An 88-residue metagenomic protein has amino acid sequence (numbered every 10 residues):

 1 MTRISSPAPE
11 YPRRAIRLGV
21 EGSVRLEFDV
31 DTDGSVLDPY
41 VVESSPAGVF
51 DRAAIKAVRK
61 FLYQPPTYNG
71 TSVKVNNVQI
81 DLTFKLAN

Functional and structural regions predicted by a protein language model:
M1-D29, A53-N88: Short proline/glycine- and basic residue-enriched helix-capping loop/turn segments at helix->loop/beta transitions
M1-I4, L37, P46: Poly-acidic low-complexity segments
F28-V30, P39, F50: Aromatic/pi-system hotspot detector in well-structured domains
T32, S45, N88: Feature marks short, surface-exposed loop/turn motifs that line or immediately flank catalytic pockets and channel
E43-V49: A short acidic/small-residue loop/turn micro-motif
